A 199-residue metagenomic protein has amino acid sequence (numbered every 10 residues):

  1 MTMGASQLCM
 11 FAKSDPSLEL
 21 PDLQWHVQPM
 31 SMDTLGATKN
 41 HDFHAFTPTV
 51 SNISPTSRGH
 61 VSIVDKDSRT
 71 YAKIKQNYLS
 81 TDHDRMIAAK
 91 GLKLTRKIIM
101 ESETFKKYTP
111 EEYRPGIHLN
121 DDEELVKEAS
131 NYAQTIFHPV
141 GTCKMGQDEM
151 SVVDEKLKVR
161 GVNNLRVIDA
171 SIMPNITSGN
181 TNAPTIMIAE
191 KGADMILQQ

Functional and structural regions predicted by a protein language model:
M1-P184, G192-Q199: FAD-dependent oxidoreductase catalytic-site/capping-region signature
